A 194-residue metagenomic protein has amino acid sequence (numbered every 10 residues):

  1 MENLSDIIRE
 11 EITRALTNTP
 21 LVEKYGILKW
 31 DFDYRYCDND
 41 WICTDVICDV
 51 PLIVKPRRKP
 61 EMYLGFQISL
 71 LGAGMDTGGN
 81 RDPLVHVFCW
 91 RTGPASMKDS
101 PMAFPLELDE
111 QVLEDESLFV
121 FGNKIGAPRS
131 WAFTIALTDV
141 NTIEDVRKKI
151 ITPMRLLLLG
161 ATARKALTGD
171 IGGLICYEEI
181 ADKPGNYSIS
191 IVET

Functional and structural regions predicted by a protein language model:
M1-C37: N-terminal "first-domain core" detector
N18-K29, N39, T44, R164 (+3 more regions): Intrinsically disordered, low-complexity regions
K24, W30, R35, L84 (+2 more regions): Generic detection of intrinsically disordered/low-complexity segments and helix-coil linkers/edges
K24, Y63, L70-G72, V120 (+2 more regions): Intrinsically disordered, low-complexity segments enriched in small/polar residues
K29, D38-D40, Q67, A181 (+1 more regions): Generic alpha-helical secondary structure signal
Y34-E107: Aromatic- and glycine-enriched beta-alpha-beta binding-site module
F88, G93-T194: Charged, low-complexity intrinsically disordered regions
